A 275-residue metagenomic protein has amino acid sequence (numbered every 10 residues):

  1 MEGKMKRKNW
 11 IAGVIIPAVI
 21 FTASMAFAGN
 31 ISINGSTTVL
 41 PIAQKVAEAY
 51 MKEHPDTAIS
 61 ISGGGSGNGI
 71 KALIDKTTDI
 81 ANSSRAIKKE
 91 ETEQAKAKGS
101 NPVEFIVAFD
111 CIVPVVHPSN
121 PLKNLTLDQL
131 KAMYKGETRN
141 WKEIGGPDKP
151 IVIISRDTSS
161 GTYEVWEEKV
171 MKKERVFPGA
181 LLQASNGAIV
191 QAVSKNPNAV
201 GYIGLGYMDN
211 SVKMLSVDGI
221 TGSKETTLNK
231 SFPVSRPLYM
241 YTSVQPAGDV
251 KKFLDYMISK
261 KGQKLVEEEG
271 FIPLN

Functional and structural regions predicted by a protein language model:
M1-K8: N-terminal secretory signal peptides that target proteins for export/translocation
N9-W10, I87: Small/flexible residues
G13-S24: Bacterial N-terminal signal peptides
A23, F27-N275: Exported/periplasmic ABC-transporter solute-binding proteins
